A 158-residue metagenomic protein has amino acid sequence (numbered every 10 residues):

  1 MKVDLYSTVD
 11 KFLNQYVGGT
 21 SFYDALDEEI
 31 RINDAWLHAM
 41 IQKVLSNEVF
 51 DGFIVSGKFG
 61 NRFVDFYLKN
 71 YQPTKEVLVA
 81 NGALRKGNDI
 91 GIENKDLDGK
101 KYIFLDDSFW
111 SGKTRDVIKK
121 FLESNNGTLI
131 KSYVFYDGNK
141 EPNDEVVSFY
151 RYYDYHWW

Functional and structural regions predicted by a protein language model:
D4-A25, N47-D51, D116-W158: PRPP-dependent phosphoribosyltransferase catalytic core
G18-I32, N70, V77-L84: Acidic/glycine-enriched edge-of-secondary-structure segments
D24-F50: A short, well-structured juxtamembrane/interface segment
W36, F59, F63: Conserved alpha-helical elements of sugar-nucleotide-dependent glycosyltransferases
M40-E48, F63, Y67-Q72, L122-N126: Hydrophobic, Leu/Ile/Phe/Ala-enriched alpha-helical segments that form helix-helix packing faces
V49-F59: Short glycine-rich phosphate-binding loop at a beta-alpha junction
I54-S56, L105, Y133-F135: Short hydrophobic segments within beta-strands
F63-Y102, D106, W110-K120: Short, glycine/charge-rich flexible loops or terminal/linker lids adjacent to PRPP-binding catalytic cores
